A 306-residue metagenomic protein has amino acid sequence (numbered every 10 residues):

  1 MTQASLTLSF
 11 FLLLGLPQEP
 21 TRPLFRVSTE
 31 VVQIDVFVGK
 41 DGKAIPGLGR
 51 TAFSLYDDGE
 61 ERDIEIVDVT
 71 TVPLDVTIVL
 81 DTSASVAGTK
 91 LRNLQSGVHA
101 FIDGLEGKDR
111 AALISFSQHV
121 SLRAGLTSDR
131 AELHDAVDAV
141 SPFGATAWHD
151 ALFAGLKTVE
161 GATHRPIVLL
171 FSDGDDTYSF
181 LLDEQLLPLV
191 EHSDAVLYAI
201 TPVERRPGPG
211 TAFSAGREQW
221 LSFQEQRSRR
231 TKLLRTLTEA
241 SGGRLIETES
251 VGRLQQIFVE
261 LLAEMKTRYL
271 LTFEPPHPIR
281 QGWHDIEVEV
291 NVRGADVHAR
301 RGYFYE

Functional and structural regions predicted by a protein language model:
Q3-G15: Bacterial N-terminal signal peptides
G15-E306: Scaffold/interface architecture of coatomer-like assemblies
